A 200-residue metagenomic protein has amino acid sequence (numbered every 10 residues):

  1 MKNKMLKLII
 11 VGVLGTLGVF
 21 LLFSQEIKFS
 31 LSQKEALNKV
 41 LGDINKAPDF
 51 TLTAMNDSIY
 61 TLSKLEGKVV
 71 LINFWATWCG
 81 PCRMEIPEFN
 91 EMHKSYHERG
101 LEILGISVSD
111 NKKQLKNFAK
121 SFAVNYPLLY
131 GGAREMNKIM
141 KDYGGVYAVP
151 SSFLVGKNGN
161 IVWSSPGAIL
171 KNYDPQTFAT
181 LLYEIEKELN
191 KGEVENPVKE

Functional and structural regions predicted by a protein language model:
M1-D49, E193-E200: N-terminal targeting signals for export/organelle localization
D49-V70: A short beta-strand-turn-helix
F50, L65, F74-W75, F118 (+1 more regions): Conserved hydrophobic/aromatic "anchor" residues that stabilize well-ordered secondary structure elements
L65-K68, E98, V124-N125: Active-site acidic short loop of glycosyltransferases
K68-V70, F74-W78, A148: Short pre-active-site segment immediately N-terminal to redox-active cysteine/selenocysteine motifs in thiol-based
R83-A123, A133-M140: Structural microenvironment flanking redox-active thiols in thiol-disulfide oxidoreductases
S121-V124, G131-E186: Thiol/disulfide oxidoreductase modules built on the thioredoxin-like
